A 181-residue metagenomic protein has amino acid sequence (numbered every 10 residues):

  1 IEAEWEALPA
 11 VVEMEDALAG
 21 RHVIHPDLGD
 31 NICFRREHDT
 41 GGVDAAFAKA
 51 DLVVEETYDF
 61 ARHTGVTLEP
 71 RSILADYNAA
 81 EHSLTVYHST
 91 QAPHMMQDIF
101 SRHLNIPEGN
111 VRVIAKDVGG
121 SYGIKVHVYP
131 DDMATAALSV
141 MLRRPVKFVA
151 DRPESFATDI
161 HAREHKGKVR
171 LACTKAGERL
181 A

Functional and structural regions predicted by a protein language model:
I1-A181: Structural alpha/beta core scaffold segments of enzyme domains
